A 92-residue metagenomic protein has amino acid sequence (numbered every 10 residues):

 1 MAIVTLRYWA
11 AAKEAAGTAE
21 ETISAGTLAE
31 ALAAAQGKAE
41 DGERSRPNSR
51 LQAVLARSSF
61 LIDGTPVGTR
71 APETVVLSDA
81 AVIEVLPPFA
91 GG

Functional and structural regions predicted by a protein language model:
M1-G91: Ubiquitin-like/PB1-type beta-grasp interaction modules and other compact soluble beta-rich domains
